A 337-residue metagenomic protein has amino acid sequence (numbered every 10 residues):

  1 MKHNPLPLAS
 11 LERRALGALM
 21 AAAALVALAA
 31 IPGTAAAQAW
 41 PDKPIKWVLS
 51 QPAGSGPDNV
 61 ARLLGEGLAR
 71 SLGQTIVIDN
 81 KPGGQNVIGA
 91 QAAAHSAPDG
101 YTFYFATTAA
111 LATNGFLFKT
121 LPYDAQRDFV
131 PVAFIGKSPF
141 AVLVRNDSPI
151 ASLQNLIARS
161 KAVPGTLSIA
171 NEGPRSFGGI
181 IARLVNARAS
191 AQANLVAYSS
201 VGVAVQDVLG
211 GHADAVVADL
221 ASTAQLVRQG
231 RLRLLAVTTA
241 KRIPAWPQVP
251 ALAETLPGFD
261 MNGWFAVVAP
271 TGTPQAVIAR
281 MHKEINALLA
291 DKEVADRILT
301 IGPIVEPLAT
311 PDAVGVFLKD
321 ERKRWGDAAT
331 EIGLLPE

Functional and structural regions predicted by a protein language model:
K2, D42-P44, R228, Q275-E337: An extracytoplasmic/periplasmic, membrane-proximal ligand-sensing/linker region
H3, L11-G17: N-terminal export leaders
G17-A30: Bacterial N-terminal signal peptides
P32-T34: N-terminal signal peptide c-region/cleavage motif recognized by signal peptidases
A37-R127, T166, S190-A215, L226 (+2 more regions): N-terminal (or domain-start) structured segment
G56, V60, L64, G89 (+10 more regions): Hydrophobic alpha-helical segments typical of transmembrane helices and their membrane-interface/capping positions
L68, A92-Y101, F116-V203, L252 (+2 more regions): Hinge/capping helix and adjacent helix->loop/strand transition within the periplasmic-binding protein
A110-T120, L184-R188, A215-Q248, G326: A ligand-binding cleft/hinge motif common to bilobed small-molecule-binding domains
